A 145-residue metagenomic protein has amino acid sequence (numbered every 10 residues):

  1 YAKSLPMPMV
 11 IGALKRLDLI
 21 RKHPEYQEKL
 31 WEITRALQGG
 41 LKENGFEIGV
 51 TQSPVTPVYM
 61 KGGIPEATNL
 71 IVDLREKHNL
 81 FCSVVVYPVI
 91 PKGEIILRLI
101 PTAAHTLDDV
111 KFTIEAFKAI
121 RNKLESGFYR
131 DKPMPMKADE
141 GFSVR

Functional and structural regions predicted by a protein language model:
Y1, R16, N44, V86 (+1 more regions): Glycine-rich, flexible loop/turn motifs
Y1-S4, A104-H105: Hydrophobic transmembrane alpha-helical segments of multi-pass transport and channel proteins
K3-H23, K29, I33, K42: Structural motif of enzymes handling amino- and sulfur-group chemistry
V10-L17, R35-Q38, R75, I114 (+1 more regions): Predominant activation on well-ordered alpha-helical scaffold segments within soluble catalytic domains
H23, Q27-H78, Y87-E94, P101-D108 (+1 more regions): Conserved PLP-binding catalytic core of the aspartate aminotransferase-like
E76-F81, F117-E125: A common structural junction motif
C82-S83, P88, T113, L124: Conserved C-terminal portion of the radical SAM core fold that forms the substrate/S-adenosylmethionine-binding
T113-I114, N122-R145: N-terminal charge/polar-biased segments
